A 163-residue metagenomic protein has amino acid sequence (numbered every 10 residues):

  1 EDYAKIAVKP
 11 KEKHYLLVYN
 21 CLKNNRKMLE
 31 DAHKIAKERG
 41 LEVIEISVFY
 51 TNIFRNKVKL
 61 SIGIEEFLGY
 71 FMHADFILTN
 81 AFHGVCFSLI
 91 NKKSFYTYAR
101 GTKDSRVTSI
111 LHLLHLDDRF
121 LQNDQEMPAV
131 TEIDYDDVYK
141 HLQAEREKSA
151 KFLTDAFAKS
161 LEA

Functional and structural regions predicted by a protein language model:
E1-A163: Active-site anion-handling motifs in enzyme catalytic cores
